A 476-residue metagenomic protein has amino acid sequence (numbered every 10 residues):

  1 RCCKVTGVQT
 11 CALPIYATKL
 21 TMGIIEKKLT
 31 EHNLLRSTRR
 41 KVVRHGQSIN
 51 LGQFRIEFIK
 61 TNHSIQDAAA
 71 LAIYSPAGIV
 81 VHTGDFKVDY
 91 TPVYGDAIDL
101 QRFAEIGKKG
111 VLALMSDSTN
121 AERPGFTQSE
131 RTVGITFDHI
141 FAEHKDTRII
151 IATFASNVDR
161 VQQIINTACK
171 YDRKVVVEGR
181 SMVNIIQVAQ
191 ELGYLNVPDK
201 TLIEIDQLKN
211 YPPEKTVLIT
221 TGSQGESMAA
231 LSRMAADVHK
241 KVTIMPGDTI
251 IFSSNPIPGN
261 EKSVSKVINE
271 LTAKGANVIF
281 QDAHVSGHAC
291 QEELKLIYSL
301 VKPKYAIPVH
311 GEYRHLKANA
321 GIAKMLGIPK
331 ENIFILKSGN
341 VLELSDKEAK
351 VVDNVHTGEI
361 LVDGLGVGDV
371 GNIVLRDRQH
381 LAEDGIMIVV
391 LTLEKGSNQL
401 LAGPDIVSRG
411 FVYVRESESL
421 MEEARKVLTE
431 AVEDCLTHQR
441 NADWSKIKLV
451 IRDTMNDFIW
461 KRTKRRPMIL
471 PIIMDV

Functional and structural regions predicted by a protein language model:
R1, V8-N210, A229-T243, K262-S265: His/Asp/Glu-rich metal-coordinating catalytic cores of metallo-dependent phosphodiesterases/hydrolases acting on
C2-C3, I472: Short, well-ordered junction/capping motifs at the entry into regular secondary structure
L29, A323, I459: Conserved hydrophobic residues forming the short capping helix/wall of the S-adenosyl-L-methionine
R40-V42, A113-M115, I250, V278 (+2 more regions): Conserved beta-strand scaffold positions in the cores of enzyme catalytic domains, especially in NTP/NDP-utilizing
Q53, A68-A70, I386-I388, I469-P471: Broad gene-expression machinery/nucleic-acid interaction feature
Y74, T392-E394, D475: Solvent-exposed residues in well-ordered beta-strands and their adjoining turns, especially edge/terminal strands
R123-S253, I257-Q439, K448-L449, D453: Hard-cation-handling environments
A442-V476: C-terminal tails and terminal domains of large nucleic-acid-associated and other macromolecular-machine proteins
